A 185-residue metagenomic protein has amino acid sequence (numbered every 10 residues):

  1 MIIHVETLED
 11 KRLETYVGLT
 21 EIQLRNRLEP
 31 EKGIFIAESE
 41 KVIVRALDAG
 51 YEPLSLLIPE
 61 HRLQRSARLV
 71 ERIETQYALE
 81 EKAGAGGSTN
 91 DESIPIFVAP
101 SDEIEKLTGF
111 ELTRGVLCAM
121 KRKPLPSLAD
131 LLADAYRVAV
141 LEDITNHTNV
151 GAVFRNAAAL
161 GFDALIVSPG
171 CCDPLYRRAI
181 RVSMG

Functional and structural regions predicted by a protein language model:
M1-A67, C172: Boundary-proximal intrinsically disordered activation/regulatory segments immediately upstream of a helical core
D48, A78, D91-S93, F97 (+2 more regions): RNA substrate-binding interface of SAM-dependent RNA methyltransferases
Q64, S101-L107: A short acidic, often aromatic-flanked loop/helix-cap motif at beta-alpha or helix-coil junctions that lines enzyme
R65, L69-I73, C172-A179: Short, glycine/polar-rich helix-capping loops at beta-to-alpha or helix-loop-helix junctions that flank or form
R68-E92: Intrinsically disordered, low-complexity terminal tails and inter-domain linkers enriched for S/T/G/P/D/E
R114: Gly/Ser-rich helix-loop-strand patches that form or flank binding pockets for ribonucleotide-derived cofactors
C118: Glycine-rich phosphate-binding loops that contact phosphosugars or nucleotide phosphates
